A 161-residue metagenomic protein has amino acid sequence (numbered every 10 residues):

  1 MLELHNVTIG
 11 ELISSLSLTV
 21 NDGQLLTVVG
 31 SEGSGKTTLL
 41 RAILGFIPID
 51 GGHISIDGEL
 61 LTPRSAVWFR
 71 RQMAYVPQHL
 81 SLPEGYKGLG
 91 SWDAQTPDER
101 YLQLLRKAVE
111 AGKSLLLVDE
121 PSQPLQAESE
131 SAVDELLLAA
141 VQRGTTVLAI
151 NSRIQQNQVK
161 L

Functional and structural regions predicted by a protein language model:
L4-V7, E11-Q24, G52: Conserved beta-strand
T27, V67-E84: ABC nucleotide-binding domain signature
V29-S31: The feature captures the beta-strand-to-loop junction immediately N-terminal to the Walker
L44: Helix-to-loop junction immediately C-terminal to a conserved catalytic motif
G52-L60, F69: Conserved ABC transporter NBD signature motif
G112, L136-I150: Conserved catalytic loops of ABC-family nucleotide-binding domains
L116-E120: Catalytic Walker B motif of ABC-type/P-loop ATPase nucleotide-binding domains
Q126-L136: Conserved D-loop/post-Walker B switch-helix segment of ABC ATPase nucleotide-binding domains
